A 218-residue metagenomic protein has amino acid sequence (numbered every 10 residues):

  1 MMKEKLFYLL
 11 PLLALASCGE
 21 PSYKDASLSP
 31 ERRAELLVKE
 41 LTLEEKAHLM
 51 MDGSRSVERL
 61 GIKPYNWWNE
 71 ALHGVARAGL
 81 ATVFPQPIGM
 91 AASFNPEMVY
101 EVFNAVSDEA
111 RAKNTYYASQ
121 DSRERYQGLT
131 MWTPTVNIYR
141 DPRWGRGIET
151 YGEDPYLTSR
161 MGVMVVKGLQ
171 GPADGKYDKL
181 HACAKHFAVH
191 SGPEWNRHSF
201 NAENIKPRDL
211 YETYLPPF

Functional and structural regions predicted by a protein language model:
M1-E4, C18: A broad helix-preferring feature
K3-P11: Sec-dependent signal peptide recognition, specifically the positively charged N-region followed immediately by
P11-C18: Hydrophobic h-region of N-terminal signal peptides that target proteins for export in Gram-negative bacteria
C18-F218: Glycoside hydrolase catalytic-domain context in secreted enzymes
